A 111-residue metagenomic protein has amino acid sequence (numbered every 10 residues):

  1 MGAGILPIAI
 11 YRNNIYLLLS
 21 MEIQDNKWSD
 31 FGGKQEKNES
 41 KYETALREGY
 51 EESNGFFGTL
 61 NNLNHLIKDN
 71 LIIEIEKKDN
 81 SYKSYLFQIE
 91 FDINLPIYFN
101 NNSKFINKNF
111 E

Functional and structural regions predicted by a protein language model:
M1-I5, L18-L19, K27, N70-I72: Intrinsically disordered, compositionally biased terminal peptides
M1-L17, K83, F87: Conserved N-terminal beta-strand and adjoining loop/helix that marks the start of the Nudix/MutT-like hydrolase domain
L6, I23-Q24, E90: Anionic group-transfer/hydrolysis microenvironments
Y11, E22, E76-K78: Acidic surface patches and DE-rich sequence motifs
Y11, N26, F91-I93: Short loop/turn segments at secondary-structure transitions that flank enzyme active sites
N13-G58: Conserved Nudix-box catalytic region and its N-terminal flanking loop in Nudix hydrolases and closely related
F57-I73: A short coil-to-beta-strand element that immediately follows conserved catalytic motifs
L71-E111: Active-site-adjacent beta-strand/loop module that shapes the phosphate/pyrophosphate-binding cleft
